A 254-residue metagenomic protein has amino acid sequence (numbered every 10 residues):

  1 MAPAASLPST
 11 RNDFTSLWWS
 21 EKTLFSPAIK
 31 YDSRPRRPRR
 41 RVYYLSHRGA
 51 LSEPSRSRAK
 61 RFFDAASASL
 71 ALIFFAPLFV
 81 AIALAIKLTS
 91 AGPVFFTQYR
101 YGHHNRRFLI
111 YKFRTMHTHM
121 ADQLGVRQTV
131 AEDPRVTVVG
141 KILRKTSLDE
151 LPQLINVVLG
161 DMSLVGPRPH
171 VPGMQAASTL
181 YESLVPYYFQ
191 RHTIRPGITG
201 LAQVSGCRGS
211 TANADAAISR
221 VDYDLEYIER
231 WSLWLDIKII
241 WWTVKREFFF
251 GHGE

Functional and structural regions predicted by a protein language model:
M1-A4, H252-E254: Short, intrinsically disordered, low-complexity terminal/loop segments
A2, L7-S69, V94-Q98, C207-L233: Glycine-rich flexible loop motifs, especially short His-Gly-Gly/GGXG/HXGH segments used as catalytic or interaction
Y31-R36, R48-M120, N156, R230-E254: A hydrophobic, helix-centered structural microdomain
R34-R39, F96-R135, V171-P172, H192 (+1 more regions): Short, glycine-rich, amphipathic interfacial segments at transmembrane boundaries or analogous
S69, P93, H103, K141 (+4 more regions): Gly/Ser/Thr-rich helix-start
T129-R195, I240-T243: A short, structured surface patch at a secondary-structure boundary
